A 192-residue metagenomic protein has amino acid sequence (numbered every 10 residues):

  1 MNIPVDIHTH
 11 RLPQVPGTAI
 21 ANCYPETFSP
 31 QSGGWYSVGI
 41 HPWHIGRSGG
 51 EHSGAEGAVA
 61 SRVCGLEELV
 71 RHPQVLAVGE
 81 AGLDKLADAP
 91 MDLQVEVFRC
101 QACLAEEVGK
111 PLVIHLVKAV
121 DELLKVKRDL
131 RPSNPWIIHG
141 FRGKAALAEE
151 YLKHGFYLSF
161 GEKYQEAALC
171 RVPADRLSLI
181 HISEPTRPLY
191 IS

Functional and structural regions predicted by a protein language model:
N2, V59-A60, C64-H154: Divalent metal-binding pocket/active-site signature
N2-I45, L76-A77, P111, F156-Y157: Divalent metal-dependent hydrolysis catalytic cores, especially in the metallo-beta-lactamase
R11-Q14, T27-F28, W43-I45, D84-L86 (+4 more regions): Active-site environment of divalent metal-dependent phosphoester hydrolases
N22, S37-G39, V78-G79, V113-H115 (+3 more regions): A cross-family glycoside hydrolase active-site/sugar-binding cleft signature
R47-G65: Glycine-rich anion/phosphate-binding loops
G155-A167: His/Asp/Glu-enriched short active-site or ligand-binding loop at hydrolase and phosphoryl-transfer sites
A174-S178: Conserved short secondary-structure transition element at the edge of the structured enzyme core that lines
I180-S192: Single conserved hydrophobic/aromatic residue that forms the stacking wall/gate of nucleotide- or nucleobase-binding
